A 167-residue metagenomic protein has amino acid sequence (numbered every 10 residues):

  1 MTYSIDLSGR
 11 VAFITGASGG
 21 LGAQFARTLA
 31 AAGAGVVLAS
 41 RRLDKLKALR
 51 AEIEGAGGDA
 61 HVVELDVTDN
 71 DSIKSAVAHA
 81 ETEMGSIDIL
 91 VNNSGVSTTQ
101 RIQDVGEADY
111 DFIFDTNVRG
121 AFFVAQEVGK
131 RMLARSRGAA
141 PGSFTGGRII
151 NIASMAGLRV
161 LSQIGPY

Functional and structural regions predicted by a protein language model:
V11, S18-G19: Conserved glycine-rich cofactor-binding loop
A34-A48: Conserved glycine-rich Rossmann-like NAD(P)H-binding loop of the short-chain dehydrogenase/reductase
L43, L65-S75, E107: The beta1-alpha1 cofactor-binding region of Rossmann-like NAD(H)/NADP(H)-dependent oxidoreductases
R101-I102, D109-F114: Substrate-binding pocket helix/loop in short-chain dehydrogenase/reductase
I102-Q103, R159-G165: Active-site loop immediately N-terminal to the catalytic Tyr-X3-Lys motif of short-chain dehydrogenase/reductase
A125-Q126: A short, exposed helix-loop element centered on a Lys and neighboring polar residues
S154: Residue(s) in the substrate-gating loop at a strand-loop-helix junction that position the organic substrate next
